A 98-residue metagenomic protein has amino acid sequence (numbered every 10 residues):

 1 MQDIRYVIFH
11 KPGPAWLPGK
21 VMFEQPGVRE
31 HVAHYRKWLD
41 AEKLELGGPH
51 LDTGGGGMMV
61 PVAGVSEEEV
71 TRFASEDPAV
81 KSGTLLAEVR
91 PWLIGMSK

Functional and structural regions predicted by a protein language model:
M1-K98: Conserved, structured core segments of small domains
